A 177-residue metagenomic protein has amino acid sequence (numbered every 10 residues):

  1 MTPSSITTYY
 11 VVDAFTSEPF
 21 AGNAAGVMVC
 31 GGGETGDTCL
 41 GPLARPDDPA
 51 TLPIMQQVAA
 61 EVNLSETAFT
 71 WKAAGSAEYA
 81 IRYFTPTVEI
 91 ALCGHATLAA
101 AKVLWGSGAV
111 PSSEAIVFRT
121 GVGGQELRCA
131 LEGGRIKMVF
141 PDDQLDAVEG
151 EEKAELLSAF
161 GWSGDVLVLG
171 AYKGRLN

Functional and structural regions predicted by a protein language model:
T2-L92, L98-N177: Active-site proximal loop and beta-alpha junction motif in alpha/beta enzyme cores
